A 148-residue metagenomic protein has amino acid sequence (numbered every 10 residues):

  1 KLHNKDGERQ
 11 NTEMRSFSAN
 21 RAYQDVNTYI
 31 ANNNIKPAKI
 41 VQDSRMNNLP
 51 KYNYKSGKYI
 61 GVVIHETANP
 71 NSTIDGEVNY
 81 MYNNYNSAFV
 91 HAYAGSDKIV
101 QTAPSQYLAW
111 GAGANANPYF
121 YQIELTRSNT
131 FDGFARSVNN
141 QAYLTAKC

Functional and structural regions predicted by a protein language model:
K1-A114: N-terminal catalytic cores of peptidoglycan-degrading enzymes
N86-S87, P118-C148: Long, well-ordered alpha-helical scaffolding segments within enzyme catalytic domains, especially pronounced
